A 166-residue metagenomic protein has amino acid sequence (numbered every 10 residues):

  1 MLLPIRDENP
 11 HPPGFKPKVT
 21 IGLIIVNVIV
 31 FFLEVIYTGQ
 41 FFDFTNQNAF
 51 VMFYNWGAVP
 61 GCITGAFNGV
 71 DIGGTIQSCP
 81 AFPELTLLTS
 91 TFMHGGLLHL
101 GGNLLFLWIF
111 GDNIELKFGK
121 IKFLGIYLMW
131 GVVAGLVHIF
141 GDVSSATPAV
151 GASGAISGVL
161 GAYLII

Functional and structural regions predicted by a protein language model:
M1-I166: A detector for small-residue-rich transmembrane helices and their helix-helix packing motifs
